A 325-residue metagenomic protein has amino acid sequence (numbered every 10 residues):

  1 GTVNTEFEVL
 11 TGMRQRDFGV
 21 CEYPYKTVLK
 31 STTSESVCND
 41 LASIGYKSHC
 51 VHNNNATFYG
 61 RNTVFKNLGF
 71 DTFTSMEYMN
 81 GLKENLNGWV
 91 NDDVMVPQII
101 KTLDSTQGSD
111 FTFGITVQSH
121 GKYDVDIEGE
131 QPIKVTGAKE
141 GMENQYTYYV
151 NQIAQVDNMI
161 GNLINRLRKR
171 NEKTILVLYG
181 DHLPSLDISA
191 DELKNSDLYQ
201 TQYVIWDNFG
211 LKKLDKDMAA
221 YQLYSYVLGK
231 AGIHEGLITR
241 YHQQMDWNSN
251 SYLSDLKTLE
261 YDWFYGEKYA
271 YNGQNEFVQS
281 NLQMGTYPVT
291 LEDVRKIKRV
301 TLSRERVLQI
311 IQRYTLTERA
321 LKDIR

Functional and structural regions predicted by a protein language model:
G1-R325: Solvent-exposed soluble domains appended to multi-pass membrane proteins
